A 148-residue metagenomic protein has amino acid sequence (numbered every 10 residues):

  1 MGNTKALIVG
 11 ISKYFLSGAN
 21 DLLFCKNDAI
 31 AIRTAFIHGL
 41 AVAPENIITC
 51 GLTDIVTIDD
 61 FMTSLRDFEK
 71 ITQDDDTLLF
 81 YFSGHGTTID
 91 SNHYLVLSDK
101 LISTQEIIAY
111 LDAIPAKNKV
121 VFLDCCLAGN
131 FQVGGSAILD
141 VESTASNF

Functional and structural regions predicted by a protein language model:
M1-Y94: Boundary/activation segment at the start of structured domains
F24-A29, R33, T87-F148: Cysteine protease catalytic core and zymogen-processing segment of caspase-like enzymes
